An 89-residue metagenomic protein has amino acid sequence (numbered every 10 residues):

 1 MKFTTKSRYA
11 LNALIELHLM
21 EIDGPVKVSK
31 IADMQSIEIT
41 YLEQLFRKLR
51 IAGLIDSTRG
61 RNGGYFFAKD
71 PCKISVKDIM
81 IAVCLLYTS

Functional and structural regions predicted by a protein language model:
T5, Y9-L11, I15-I37: N-terminal helix-turn-helix DNA-binding core of bacterial DNA-binding proteins
T40: Key DNA-contact positions within bacterial/archaeal DNA-binding proteins
I51-L54, A82: Residue cluster at the C-terminal edge of the helix-turn-helix DNA-binding motif
L54-R61, F66-F67: Beta-hairpin "wing" of winged helix-turn-helix
G64-I81: Charged, amphipathic alpha-helical coiled-coil/dimerization segments
Y87-T88: Conserved small/polar residues in nucleotide/adenosyl-binding loops
